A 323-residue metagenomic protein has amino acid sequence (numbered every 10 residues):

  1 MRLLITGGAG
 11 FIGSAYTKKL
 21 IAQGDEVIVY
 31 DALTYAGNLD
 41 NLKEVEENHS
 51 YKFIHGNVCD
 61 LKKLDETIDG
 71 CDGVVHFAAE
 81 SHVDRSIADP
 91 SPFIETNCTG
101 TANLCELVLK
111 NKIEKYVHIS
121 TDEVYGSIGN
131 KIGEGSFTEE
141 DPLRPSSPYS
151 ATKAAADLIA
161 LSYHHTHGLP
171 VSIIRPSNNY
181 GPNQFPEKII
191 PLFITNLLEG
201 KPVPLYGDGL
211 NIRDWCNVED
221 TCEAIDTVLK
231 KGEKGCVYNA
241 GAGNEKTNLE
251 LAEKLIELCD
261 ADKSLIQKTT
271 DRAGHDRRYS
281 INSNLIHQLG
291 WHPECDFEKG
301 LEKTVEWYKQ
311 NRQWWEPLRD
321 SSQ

Functional and structural regions predicted by a protein language model:
M1-N179, Q310-Q323: N-terminal Rossmann-like NAD(P)+-binding domain of SDR-like oxidoreductases, especially those catalyzing
L3, N103, L197-Q323: C-terminal substrate-binding subdomain of Rossmann-fold SDR/epimerase-dehydratase oxidoreductases
I12, G37, K62, Q184 (+2 more regions): Residues that form or flank phosphate/diphosphate-binding pockets in enzymes that use nucleotide phosphates
L20, Y163, L192-N196, A224-V228: A short, amphipathic alpha-helix embedded in the catalytic core of nucleotide-handling enzymes
K63, G73, P92, T99 (+3 more regions): Residue-level recognition of oxygen-bearing side chains
S127-G129, P182-Q184, K188, L285: Short beta-loop-alpha junction of Rossmann-like oxidoreductase domains
P145-T152, P176, P182, P186 (+2 more regions): The catalytic Tyr-centered alpha-helix of NAD(P)H-dependent dehydrogenases
A160, I190, I194, A252-I256: A conserved short alpha-helical segment within the catalytic HATPase_c
